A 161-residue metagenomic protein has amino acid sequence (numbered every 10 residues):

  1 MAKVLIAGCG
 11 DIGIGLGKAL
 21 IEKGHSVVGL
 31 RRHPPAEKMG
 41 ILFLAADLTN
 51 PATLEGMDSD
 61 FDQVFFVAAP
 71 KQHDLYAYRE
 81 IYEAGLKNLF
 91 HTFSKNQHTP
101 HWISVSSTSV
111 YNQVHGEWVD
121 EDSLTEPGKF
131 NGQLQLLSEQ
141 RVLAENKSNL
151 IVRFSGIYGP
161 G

Functional and structural regions predicted by a protein language model:
V4-G8: Conserved N-terminal Rossmann-fold NAD(P)-binding element of oxidoreductases
G13-I14: N-terminal Rossmann-fold NAD(P) dinucleotide-binding loop
G29-P35, L48: N-terminal Rossmann-fold cofactor-binding loop
L42-D62: Conserved Rossmann-fold cofactor-binding substructure of NAD(P)-dependent oxidoreductases
F61-V64, K71-I103, L137: NAD(P)-cofactor binding segment of oxidoreductase domains
N88-G128: Conserved Rossmann-fold NAD(P)-dependent oxidoreductase catalytic core, especially the SDR/UDP-sugar
H115-I151: Catalytic helix-loop patch of NAD(P)-dependent Rossmann-fold dehydrogenases
V152-G161: Flexible, glycine-rich beta-alpha linker
